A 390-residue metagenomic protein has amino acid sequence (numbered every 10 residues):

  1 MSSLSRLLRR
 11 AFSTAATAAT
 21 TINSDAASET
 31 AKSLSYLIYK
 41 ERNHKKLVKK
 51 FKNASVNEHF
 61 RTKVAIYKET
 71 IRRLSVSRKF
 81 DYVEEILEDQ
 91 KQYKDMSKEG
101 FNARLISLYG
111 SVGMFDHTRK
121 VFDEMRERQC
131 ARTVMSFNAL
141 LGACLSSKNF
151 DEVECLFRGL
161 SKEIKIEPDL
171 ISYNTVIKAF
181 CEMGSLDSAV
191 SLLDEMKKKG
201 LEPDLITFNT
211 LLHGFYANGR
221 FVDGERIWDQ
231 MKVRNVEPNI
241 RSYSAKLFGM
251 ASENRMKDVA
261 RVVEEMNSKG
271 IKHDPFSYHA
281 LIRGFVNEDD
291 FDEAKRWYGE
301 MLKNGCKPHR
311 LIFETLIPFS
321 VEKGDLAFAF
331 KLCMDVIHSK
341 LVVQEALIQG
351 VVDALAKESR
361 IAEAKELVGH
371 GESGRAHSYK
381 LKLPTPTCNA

Functional and structural regions predicted by a protein language model:
M1-S107, S111-K120, E124-R128, M135 (+5 more regions): N-terminal targeting peptides
T30-A31, L47, K63-K68, V83 (+23 more regions): Pentatricopeptide repeat
K50, I86, V121, L156 (+6 more regions): Alpha-helical solenoid repeat scaffolds, predominantly canonical TPR units
E58-H59, Y93-K94, Q129, K148 (+11 more regions): Inter-helix linker motif
E88-N209, Y216: A generic tandem-repeat structural signature
E253-S373, S378-K380: Structured C-terminal portions of repeat-based eukaryotic scaffold domains
